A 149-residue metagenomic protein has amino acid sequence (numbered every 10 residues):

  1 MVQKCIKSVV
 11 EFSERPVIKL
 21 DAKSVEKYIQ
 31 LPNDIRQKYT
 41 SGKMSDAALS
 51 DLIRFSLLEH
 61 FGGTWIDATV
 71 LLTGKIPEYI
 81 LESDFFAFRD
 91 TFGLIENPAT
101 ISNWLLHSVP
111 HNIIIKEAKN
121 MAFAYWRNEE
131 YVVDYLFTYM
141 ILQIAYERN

Functional and structural regions predicted by a protein language model:
M1-D51, A68-N149: Glycosyltransferase-associated regions of secretory-pathway enzymes, highlighting luminal stem/catalytic domains
D51-G63: Small-residue hinge/turn detector
